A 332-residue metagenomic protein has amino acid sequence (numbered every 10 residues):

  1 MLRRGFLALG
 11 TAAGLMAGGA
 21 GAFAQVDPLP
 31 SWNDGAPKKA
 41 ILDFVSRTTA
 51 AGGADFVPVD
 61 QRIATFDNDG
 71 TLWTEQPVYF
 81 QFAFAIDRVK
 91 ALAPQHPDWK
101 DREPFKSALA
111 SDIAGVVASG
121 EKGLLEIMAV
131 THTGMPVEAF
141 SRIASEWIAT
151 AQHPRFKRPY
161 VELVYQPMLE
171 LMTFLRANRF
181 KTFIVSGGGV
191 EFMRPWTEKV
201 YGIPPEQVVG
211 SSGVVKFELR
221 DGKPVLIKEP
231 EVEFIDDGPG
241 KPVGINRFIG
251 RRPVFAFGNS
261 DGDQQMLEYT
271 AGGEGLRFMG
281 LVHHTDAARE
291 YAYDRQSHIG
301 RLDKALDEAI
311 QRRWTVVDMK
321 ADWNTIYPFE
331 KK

Functional and structural regions predicted by a protein language model:
M1-A13: N-terminal secretory signal peptides and thylakoid transit peptides that target proteins across membranes
G10, F23-W32, A36-L42, S46 (+2 more regions): C-terminal cap/substrate-recognition subdomain and adjoining C-terminal extension of metal-dependent phosphatase-like
F44-T48, G53-R62, Q76: N-terminal carbohydrate-binding/catalytic regions of secreted carbohydrate-active enzymes
R62-P77, L267: Asp-based phosphoryl-transfer active-site loop
E75-V78, A83-I86, P195-W196, Y269: Short, solvent-exposed loop/turn and secondary-structure capping segments
V78, A83-E162, Q166: A metal-dependent, Asp-based hydrolase signature
